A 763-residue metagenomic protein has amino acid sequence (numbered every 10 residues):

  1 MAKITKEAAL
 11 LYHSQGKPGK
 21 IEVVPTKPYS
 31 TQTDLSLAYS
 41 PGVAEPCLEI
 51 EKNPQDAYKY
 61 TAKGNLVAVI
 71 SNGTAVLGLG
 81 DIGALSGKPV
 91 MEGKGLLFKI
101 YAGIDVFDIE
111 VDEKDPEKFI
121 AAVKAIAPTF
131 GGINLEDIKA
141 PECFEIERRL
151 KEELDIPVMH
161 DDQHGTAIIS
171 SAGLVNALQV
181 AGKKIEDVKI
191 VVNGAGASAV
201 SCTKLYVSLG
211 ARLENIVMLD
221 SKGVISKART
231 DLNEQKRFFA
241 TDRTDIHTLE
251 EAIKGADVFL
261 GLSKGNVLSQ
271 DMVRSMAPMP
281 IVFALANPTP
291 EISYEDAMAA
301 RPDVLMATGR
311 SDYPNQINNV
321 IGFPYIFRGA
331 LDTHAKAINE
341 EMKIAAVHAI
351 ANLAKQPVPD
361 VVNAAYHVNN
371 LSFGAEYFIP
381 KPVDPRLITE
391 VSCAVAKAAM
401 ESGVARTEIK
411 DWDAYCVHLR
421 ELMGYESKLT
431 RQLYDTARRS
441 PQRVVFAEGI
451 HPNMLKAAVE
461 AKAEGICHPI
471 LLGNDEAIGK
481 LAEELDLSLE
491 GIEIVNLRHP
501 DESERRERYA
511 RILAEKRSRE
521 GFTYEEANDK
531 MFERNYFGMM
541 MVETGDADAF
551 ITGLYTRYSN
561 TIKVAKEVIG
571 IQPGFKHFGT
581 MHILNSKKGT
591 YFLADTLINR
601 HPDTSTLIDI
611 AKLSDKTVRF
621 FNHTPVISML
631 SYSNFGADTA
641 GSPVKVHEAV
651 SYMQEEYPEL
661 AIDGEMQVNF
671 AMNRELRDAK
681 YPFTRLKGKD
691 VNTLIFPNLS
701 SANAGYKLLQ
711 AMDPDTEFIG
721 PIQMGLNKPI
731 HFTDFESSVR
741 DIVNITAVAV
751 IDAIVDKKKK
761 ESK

Functional and structural regions predicted by a protein language model:
M1-V158, L353, K397-A398, R431-L455 (+4 more regions): N-terminal ligand-binding/catalytic initiation module
A2-K3, D161-D162, A181-K183, A284-S392 (+4 more regions): Adenosine-phosphate binding glycine-rich loop
L66-G78, G83, A167-S170, A181-V207: Glycine-rich adenosine-cofactor-binding loop
L85, D137-K184, R406-I409, Y415-K763: Anion-binding alpha/beta catalytic cores of soluble intermediary-metabolism enzymes, centered on
A127, I185, A252-I253, V273-M276 (+2 more regions): A short, aliphatic-rich alpha-helical micro-motif
N193, L209-K236: NAD(P)-binding Rossmann-fold cofactor-contacting core
R237-L305, R310-D312: Rossmann-like adenosine-cofactor binding region
